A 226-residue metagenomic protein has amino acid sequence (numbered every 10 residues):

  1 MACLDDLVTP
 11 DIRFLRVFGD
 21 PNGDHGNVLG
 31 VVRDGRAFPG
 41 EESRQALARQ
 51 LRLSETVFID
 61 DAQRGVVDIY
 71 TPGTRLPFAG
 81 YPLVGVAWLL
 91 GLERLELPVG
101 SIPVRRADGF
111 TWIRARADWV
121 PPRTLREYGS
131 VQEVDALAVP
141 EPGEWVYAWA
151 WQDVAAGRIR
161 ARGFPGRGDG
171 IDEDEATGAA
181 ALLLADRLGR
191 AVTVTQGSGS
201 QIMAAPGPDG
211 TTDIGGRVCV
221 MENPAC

Functional and structural regions predicted by a protein language model:
A2-C226: Active-site proximal loop and beta-alpha junction motif in alpha/beta enzyme cores
